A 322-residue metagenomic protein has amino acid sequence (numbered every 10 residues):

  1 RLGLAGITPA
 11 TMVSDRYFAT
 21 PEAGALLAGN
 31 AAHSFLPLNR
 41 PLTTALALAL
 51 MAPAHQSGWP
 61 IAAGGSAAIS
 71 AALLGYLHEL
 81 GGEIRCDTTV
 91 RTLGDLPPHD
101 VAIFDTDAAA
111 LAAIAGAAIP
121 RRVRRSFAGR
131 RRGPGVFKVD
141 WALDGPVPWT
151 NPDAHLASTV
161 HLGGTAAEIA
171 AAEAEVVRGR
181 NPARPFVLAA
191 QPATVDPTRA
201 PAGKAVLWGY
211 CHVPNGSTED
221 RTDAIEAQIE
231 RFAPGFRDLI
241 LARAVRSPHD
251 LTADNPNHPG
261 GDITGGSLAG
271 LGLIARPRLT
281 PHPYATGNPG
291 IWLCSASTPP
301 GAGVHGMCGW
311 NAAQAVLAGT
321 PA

Functional and structural regions predicted by a protein language model:
R1-P41: Rossmann-like flavin
T20, G24-P37, A183-L188, G235-P299: A glycine-rich dinucleotide-binding beta-alpha-beta segment and adjacent secondary-structure elements that constitute
A49-R91: Helical element adjacent to the flavin cofactor pocket in flavoenzyme catalytic cores
G82, T88-A200: Mid-domain catalytic core of redox enzymes that form a hydrophobic substrate pocket/lid adjacent to a catalytic redox
I103, W141, G209, I229 (+3 more regions): Hydrophobic, well-ordered secondary-structure elements that form the walls of internal hydrophobic environments
A109-A113, A142-D144, P201-Q228: Conserved FAD/dinucleotide-binding core of flavoprotein oxidoreductases
C294-L317: A conserved FAD-binding loop/helix module that cradles the flavin
A318-A322: Active-site-proximal substrate-binding core of FAD-dependent oxidoreductases
